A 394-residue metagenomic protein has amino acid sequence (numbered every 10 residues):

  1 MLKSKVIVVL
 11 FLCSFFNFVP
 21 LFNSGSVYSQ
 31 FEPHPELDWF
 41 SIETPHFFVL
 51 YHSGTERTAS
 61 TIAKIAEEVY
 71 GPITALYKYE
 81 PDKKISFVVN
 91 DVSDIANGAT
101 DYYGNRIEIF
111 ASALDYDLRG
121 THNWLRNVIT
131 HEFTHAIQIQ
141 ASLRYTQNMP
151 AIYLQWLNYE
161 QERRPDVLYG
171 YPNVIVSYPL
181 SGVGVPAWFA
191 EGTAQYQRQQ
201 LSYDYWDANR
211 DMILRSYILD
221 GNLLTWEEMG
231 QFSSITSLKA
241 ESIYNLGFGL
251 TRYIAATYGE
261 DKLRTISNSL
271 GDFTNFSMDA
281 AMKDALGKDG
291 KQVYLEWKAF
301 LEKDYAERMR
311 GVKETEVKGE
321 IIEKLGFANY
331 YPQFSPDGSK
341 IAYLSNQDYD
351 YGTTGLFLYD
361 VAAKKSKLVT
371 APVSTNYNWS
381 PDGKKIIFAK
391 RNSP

Functional and structural regions predicted by a protein language model:
V9-S24: Bacterial N-terminal signal peptides
G25-L180, P186, A281: Juxtacatalytic substrate-recognition/specificity segment
F31-H34, G104, W124-V128, A141-R264 (+2 more regions): Acidic/His/Gly-enriched intrinsically disordered linker/tail segments that often contain short helix/coil "MoRF-like"
T257, K324-F327, S345-L356, L368-S374 (+1 more regions): A flexible loop/linker signature enriched in serine peptidases of the S9 family
P336-D337, P381-D382: Residue-level detector of Asp-centered blade-edge/turn motifs that repeat once per structural unit in beta-propeller
G338-A342, I386-I387: Hydrophobic beta-strand positions that form the internal "hydrophobic ladder" of WD40/Gbeta-like beta-propeller blades
D360-K364: Short loop/turn segments that connect beta-strands within beta-propeller blades
